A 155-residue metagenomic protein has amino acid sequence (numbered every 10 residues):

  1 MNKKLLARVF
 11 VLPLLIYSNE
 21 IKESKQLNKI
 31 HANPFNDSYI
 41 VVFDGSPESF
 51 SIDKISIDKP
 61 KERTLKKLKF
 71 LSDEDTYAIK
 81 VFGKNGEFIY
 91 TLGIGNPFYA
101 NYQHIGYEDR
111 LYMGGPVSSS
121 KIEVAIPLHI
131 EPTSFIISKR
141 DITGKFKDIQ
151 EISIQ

Functional and structural regions predicted by a protein language model:
M1-K3, S18: Generic cytosolic/nucleocytoplasmic N-terminal low-complexity/intrinsically disordered segments
K3-V9: Sec-dependent signal peptide recognition, specifically the positively charged N-region followed immediately by
V11-N19: Hydrophobic h-region of N-terminal signal peptides that target proteins for export in Gram-negative bacteria
I21-Q155: Extracellular glycoprotein-like low-complexity segments
